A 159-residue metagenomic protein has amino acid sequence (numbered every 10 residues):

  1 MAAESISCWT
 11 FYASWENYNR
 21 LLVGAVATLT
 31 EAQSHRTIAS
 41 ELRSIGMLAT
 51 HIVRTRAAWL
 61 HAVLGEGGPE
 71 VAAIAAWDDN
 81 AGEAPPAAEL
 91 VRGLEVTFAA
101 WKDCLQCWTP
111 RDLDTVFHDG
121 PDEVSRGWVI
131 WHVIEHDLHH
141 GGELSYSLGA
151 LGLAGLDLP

Functional and structural regions predicted by a protein language model:
M1-I6: Basic/polar N-terminal segments that are highly enriched at the extreme N-terminus, encompassing both cleavable
C8, Y12-E16, R20-A27, E31-D79 (+1 more regions): Short, contiguous alpha-helical
N80-F117, S125-H136: Acidic/histidine-rich alpha-helical segments that form the ligand environment of transition-metal centers
